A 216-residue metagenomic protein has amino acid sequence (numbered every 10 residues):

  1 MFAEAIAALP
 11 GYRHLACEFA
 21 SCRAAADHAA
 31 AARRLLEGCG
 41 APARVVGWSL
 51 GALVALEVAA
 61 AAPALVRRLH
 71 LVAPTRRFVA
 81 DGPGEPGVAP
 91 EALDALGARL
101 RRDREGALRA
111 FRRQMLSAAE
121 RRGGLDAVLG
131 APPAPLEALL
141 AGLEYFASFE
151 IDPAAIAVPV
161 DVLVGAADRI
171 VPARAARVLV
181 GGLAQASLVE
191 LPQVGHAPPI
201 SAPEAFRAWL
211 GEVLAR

Functional and structural regions predicted by a protein language model:
A3-V46, A208: Active-site loop/oxyanion-hole signature of alpha/beta-hydrolase fold enzymes
F19-C22, H70-G82, R104, L116: Active-site nucleophile loop of the alpha/beta-hydrolase fold
G47-G51, A55: Gly/Ala-rich beta-loop-alpha elbow adjacent to hydrolase catalytic centers
A60-A61, L65-R99, A138-A141: Flexible "cap/lid" loop of the alpha/beta hydrolase fold
R101-D152: Conserved alpha/beta-hydrolase catalytic His-Asp/Glu region
I156, V162-V164, D168: Short beta-strand/loop motif that positions the catalytic acidic residue of the alpha/beta-hydrolase fold
R169-A175: Conserved alpha/beta-hydrolase "acid-adjacent" motif
L191-R207: Catalytic histidine-centered segment of alpha/beta-hydrolase-like enzymes
